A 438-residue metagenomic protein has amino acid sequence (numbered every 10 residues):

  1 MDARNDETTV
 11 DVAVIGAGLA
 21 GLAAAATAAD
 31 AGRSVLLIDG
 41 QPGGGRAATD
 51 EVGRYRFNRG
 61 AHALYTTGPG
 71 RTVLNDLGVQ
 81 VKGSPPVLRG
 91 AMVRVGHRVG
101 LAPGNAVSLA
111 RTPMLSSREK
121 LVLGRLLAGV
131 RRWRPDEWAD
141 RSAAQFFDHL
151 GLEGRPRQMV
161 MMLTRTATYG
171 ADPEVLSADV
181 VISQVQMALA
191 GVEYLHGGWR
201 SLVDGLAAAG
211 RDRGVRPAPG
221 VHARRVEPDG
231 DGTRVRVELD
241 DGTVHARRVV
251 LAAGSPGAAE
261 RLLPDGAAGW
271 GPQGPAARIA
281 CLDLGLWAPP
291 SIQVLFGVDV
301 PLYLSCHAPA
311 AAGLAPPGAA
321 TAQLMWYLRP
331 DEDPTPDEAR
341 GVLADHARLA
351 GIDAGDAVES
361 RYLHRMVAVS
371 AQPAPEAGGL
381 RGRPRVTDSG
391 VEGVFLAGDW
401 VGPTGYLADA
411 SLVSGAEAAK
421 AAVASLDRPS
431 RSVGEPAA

Functional and structural regions predicted by a protein language model:
D2-N5, G313-A438: Conserved flavin/dinucleotide-binding core of flavoenzymes
D11-L37: N-terminal Rossmann-like FAD-binding beta1-loop-alpha1 element of flavoenzymes
A29-V52: Glycine-rich FAD pyrophosphate-binding loop
A48-R56, Y65-V122: A conserved beta-strand/loop capping segment in the N-terminal third of enzymes that catalyze redox or closely related
K82-P85, R216-A218, F395: General small-molecule cofactor/ligand-binding pocket signal
A110-V181, E193: Rossmann-like flavin
S183-R234: Helical element adjacent to the flavin cofactor pocket in flavoenzyme catalytic cores
R224-E332: Mid-domain catalytic core of redox enzymes that form a hydrophobic substrate pocket/lid adjacent to a catalytic redox
